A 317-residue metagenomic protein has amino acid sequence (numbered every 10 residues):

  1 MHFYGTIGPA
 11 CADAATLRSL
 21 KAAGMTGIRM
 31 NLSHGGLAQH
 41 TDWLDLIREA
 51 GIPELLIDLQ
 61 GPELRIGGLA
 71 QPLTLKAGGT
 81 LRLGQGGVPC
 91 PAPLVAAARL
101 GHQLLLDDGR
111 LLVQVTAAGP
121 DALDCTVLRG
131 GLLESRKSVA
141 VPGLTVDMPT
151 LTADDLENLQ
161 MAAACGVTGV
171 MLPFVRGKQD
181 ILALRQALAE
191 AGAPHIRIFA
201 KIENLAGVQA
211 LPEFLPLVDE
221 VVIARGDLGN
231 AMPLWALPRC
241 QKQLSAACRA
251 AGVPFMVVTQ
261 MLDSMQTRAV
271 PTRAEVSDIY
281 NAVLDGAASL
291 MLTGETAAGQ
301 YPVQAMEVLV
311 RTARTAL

Functional and structural regions predicted by a protein language model:
M1-L317: Non-catalytic helical/linker scaffolds that mediate oligomerization, partner binding, and domain coupling around large
